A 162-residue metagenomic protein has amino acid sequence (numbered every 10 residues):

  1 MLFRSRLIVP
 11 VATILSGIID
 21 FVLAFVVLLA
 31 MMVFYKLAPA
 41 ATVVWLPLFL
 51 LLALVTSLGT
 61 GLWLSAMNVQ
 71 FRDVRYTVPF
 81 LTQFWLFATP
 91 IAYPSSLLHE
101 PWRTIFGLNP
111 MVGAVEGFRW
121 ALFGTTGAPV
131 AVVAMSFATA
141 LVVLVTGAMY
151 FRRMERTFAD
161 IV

Functional and structural regions predicted by a protein language model:
R6-L81, T125-M149: Alpha-helical transmembrane segments and their short interhelical loops
D73, E155-V162: Short cytosolic juxtamembrane segments of multi-pass membrane proteins
P79-T89: Small-residue-rich segments of transmembrane alpha-helices in multi-pass membrane proteins, especially helix faces
T89-V142: Membrane-interfacial helix-loop-helix junctions in multi-pass membrane proteins
S96, R153-R156: Juxtamembrane transmembrane-helix termini
